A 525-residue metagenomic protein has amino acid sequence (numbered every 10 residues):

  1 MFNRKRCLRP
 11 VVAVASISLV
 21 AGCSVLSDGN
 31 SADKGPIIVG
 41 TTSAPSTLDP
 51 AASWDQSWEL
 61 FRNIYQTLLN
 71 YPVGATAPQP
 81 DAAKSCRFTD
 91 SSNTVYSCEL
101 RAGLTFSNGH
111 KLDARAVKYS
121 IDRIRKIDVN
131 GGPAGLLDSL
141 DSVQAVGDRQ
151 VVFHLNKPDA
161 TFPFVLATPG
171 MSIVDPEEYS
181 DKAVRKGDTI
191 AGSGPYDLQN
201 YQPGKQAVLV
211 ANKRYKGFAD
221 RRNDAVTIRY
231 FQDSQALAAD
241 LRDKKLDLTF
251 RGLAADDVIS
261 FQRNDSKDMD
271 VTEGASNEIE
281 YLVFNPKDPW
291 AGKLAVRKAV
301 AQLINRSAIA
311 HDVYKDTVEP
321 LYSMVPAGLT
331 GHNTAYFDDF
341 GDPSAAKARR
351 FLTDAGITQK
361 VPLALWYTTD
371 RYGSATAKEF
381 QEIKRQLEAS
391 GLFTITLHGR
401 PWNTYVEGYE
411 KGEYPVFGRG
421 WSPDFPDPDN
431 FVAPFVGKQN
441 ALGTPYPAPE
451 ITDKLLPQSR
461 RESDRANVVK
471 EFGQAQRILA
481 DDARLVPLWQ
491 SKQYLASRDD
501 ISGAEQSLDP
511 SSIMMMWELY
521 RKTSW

Functional and structural regions predicted by a protein language model:
L19, A32, Q202, L303-G331 (+2 more regions): Detector for C-terminal structural segments
G40-S91, D122, A191-G192: N-terminal lobe/hinge region of extracytoplasmic solute-binding protein
S97-E99, A134-E178, N200: Surface-exposed binding/hinge segments that line and control ligand-binding clefts or catalytic entry sites
L112-S120, D148-H154, G194-P195, N223-A225 (+4 more regions): Alpha-helical secondary-structure segments
A167-D220, A225: Gly/Pro-rich hinge or "lid" segments in bacterial periplasmic/extracellular proteins
K213-I259: Ligand-site clamp/hinge motif
P320-A355, R371-K378: Structural transition elements
T353-P423: Ligand/substrate-recognition segments at binding pockets and active sites
